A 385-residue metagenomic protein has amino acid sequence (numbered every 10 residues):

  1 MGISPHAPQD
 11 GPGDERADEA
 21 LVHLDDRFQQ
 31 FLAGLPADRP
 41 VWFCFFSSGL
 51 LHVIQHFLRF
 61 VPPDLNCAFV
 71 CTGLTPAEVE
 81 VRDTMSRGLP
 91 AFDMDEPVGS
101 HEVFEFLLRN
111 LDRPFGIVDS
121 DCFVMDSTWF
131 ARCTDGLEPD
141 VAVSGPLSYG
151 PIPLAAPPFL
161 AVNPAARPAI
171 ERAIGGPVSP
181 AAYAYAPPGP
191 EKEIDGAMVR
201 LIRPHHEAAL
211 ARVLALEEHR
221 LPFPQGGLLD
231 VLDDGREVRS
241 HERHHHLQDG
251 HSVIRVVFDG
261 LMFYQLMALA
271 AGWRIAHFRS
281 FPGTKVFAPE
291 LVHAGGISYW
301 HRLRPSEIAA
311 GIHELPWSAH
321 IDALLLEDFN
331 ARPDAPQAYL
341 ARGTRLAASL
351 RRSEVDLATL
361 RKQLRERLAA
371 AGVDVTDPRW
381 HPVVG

Functional and structural regions predicted by a protein language model:
P5-A20, V199-G385: C-terminal catalytic/acceptor-binding lobe
D25-Q30, F45-P63: Short, well-formed alpha-helical segments that are part of the catalytic scaffolds of diverse glycosyltransferases
D38-F45, C67-C71: Hydrophobic targeting segments
F45-G49, T72-L74, D119-D121: Structural motif
F57-V61, A77-R87, Y264-A268: Short, aromatic/basic amphipathic alpha-helical patches
T72-D112: Active-site-proximal specificity loops/subdomain of glycosyltransferases
R113-F123: Short beta-strand-to-loop acidic/aromatic patch adjacent to the donor-nucleotide binding site
M125-S252: Conserved catalytic core of nucleotide-sugar-dependent glycosyltransferases
